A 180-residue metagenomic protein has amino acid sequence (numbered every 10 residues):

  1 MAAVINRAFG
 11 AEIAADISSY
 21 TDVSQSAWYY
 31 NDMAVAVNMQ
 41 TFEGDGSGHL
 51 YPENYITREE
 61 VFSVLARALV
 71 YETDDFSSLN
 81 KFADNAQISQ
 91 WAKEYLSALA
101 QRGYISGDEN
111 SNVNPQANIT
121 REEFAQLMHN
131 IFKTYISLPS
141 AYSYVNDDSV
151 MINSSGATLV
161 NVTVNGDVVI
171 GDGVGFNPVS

Functional and structural regions predicted by a protein language model:
A2-N31, N38-E59, L65-K93, I105-E122 (+2 more regions): Feature responds to low-complexity, polar/acidic, surface-exposed segments characteristic of secreted/exported proteins
V37-N38, A100: Alpha-helix C-terminal capping/helix-coil junction sites
I136-S180: Short, T/G/N/S-enriched strand-turn elements that build extracellular solenoid repeat scaffolds
